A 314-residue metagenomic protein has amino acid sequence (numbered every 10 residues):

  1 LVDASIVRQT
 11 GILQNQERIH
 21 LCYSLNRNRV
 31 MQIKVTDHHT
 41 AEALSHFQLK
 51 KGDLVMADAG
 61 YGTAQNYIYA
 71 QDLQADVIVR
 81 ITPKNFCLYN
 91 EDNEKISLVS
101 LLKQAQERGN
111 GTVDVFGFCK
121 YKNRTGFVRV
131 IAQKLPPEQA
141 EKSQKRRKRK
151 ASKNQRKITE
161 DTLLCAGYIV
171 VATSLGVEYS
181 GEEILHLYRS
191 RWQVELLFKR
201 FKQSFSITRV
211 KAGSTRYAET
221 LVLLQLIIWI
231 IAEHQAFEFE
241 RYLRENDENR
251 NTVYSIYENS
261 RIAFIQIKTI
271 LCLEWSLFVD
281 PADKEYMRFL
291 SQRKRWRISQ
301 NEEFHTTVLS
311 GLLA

Functional and structural regions predicted by a protein language model:
L1-R8: Two-metal-ion RNase H-like nuclease active-site motif
Q9-A314: Single, function-defining residue in the core of a domain
